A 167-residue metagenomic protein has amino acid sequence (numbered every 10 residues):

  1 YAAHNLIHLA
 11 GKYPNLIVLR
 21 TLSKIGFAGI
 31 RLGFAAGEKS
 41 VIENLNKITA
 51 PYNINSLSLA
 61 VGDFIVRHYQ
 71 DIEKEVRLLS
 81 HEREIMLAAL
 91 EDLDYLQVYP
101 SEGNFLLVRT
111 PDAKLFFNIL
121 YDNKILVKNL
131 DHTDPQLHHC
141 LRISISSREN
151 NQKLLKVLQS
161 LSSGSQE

Functional and structural regions predicted by a protein language model:
Y1-I7: Conserved PLP phosphate-binding loop immediately N-terminal to the Schiff-base lysine helix in PLP-dependent enzymes
H8-L16: Nucleotide-activated donor-binding/catalytic signature segment of Leloir-type glycosyltransferases, i.e., the conserved
N15-D92, Q97-V98: PLP-dependent aminotransferase class I/II
F27, E102, P135-L137: Short acidic/glycine-enriched loop/turn segments that link adjacent beta-strands
G37-V41, T110-A113, R148-E149: Short loop segments at secondary-structure junctions
L79-S80, E84, L90-K124: Conserved PLP-binding catalytic core of the aspartate aminotransferase-like
D122-N123, D134-E167: PLP-dependent enzyme catalytic core of the Aspartate aminotransferase-like
